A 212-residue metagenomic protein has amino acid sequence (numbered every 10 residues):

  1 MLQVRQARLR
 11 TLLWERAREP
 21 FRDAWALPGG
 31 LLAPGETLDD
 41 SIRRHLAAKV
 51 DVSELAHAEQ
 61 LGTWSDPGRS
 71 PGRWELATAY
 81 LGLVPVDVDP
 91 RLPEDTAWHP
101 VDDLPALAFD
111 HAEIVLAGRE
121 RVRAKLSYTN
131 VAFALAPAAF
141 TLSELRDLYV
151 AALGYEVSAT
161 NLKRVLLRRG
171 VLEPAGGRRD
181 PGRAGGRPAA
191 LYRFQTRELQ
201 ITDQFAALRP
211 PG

Functional and structural regions predicted by a protein language model:
M1-Q3, L81-L83, L191-R193: Short, well-ordered beta-strand micro-motif
M1-W25: N-terminal strand-loop-strand
L12, E19, L27-L38, I42 (+1 more regions): Active-site-proximal cofactor/substrate-binding loop regions of enzyme domains
P34, L135-P137, A152: Short helix-capping/hinge SLiMs at alpha-helix to coil transitions
D39-R91, V101-D103, I114, R123-A132 (+2 more regions): Active-site segment of metal-dependent pyrophosphate-handling enzymes, primarily the Nudix hydrolase catalytic core
A79-L81, P90-L126, L135-E144, L148 (+2 more regions): NUDIX/MutT-family hydrolases
D147-E156: Short helix-coil junctions and helix-kink-helix linkers
P174-G212: Long, intrinsically disordered, low-complexity Ser/Thr/Pro-rich regulatory/activation regions of nuclear proteins
